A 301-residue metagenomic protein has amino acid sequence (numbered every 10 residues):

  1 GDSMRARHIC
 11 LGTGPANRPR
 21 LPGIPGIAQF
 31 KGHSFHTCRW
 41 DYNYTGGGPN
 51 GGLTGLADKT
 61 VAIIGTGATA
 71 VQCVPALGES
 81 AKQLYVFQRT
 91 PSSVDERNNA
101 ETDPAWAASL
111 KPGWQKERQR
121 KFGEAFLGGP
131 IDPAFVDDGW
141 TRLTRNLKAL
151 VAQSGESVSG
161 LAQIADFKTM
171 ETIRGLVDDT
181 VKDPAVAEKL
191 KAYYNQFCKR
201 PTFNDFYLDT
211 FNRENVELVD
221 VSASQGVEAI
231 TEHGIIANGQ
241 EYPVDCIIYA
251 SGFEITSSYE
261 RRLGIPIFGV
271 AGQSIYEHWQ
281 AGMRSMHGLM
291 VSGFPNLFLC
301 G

Functional and structural regions predicted by a protein language model:
G1-S34, C38-R39, N43-Y44, P49-D58 (+2 more regions): N-terminal FAD-binding dinucleotide-binding subdomain shared by FAD-dependent oxidases/monooxygenases
A70: N-terminal Rossmann-fold NAD(P) dinucleotide-binding loop
C73-L77: Aromatic pocket-lining residues of Rossmann-like dinucleotide-binding sites
